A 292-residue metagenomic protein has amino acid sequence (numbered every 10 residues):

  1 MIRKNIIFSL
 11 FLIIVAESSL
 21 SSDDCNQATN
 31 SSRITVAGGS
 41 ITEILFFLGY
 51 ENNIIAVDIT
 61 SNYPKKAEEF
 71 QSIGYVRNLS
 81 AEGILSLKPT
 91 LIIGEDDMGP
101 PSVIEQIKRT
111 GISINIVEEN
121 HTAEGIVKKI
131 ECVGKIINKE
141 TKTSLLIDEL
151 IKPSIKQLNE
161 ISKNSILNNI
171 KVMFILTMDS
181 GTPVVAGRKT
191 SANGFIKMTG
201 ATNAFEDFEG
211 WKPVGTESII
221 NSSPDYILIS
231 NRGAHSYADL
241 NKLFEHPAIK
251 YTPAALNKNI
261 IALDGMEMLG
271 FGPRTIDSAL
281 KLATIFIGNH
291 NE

Functional and structural regions predicted by a protein language model:
M1-N5: Positively charged n-region of N-terminal signal peptides that target proteins for export
F8-A16: Bacterial N-terminal signal peptides
Q27, S32-L45, K142-T199: Basic- and aromatic-lined ligand-binding clefts that recognize polyanionic substrates
S32-L87, L91-V103, H235: A short, structured surface patch at a secondary-structure boundary
S32-R33, G125-N138, S144-D148, I155-N159 (+2 more regions): Structured C-terminal subdomain patch of bacterial secreted/periplasmic proteins
D58, A186-W211, N231, I261-A262: His/Asp/Glu-enriched short active-site or ligand-binding loop at hydrolase and phosphoryl-transfer sites
E82-K88, G215-S223: Short helices/loops that flank or line small-molecule/ion binding pockets
S102, E119-C132, L167-S191, H235-A238: Extracytoplasmic ligand-binding site segments that recognize negatively charged/polar headgroups
